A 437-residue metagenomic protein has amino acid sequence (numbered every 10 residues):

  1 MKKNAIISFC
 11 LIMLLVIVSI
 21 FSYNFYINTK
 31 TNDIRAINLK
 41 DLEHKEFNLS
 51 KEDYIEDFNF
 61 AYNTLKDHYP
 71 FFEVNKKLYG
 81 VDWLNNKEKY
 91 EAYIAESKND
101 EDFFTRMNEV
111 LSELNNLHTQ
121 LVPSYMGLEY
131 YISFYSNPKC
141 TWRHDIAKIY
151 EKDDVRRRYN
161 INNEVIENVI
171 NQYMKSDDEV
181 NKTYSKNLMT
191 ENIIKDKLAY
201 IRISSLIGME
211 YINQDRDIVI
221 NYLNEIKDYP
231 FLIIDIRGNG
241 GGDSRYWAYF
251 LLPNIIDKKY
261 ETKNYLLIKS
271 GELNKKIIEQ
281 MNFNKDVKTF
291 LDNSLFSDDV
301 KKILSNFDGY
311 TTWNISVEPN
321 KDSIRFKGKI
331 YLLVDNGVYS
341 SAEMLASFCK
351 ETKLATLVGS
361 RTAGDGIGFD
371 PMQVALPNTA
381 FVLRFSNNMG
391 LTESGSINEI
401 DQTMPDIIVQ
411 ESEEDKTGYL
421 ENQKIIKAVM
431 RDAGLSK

Functional and structural regions predicted by a protein language model:
K2-I268, K275-F283, K329, R361 (+6 more regions): Flexible, low-complexity junctional segments that flank or bridge functional domains
R245-K416: Conserved acidic, small-residue-rich alpha-beta core segments centered on
